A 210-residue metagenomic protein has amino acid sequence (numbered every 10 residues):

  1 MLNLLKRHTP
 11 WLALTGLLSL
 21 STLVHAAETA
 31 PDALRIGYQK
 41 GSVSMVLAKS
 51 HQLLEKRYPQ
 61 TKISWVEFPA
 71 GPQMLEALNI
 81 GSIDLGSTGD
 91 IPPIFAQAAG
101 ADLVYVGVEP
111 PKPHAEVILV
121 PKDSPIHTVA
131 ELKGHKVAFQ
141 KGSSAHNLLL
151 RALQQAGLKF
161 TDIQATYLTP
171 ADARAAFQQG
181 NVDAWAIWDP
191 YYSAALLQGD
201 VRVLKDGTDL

Functional and structural regions predicted by a protein language model:
L2-A13: Bacterial N-terminal signal peptides that target proteins for export
E28-T29, P121-K136: Flexible hinge/capping segments at coil-to-helix
T29-S42, T61-E67, G134-A138, Q164-T166: Short, well-ordered beta-strand elements
G37, L103-P111, I163-T166, D200-L210: Short beta-strand->loop
K40-E67, P72-Q73, N79, Q97-A99 (+3 more regions): Short, polar/charged alpha-helical segment
A48, E116-I126, L210: A bilobed periplasmic-binding-protein/Venus flytrap-type ligand-binding module shared by bacterial periplasmic
N79-T88, G100-L103, H135-K136, Q178-I187 (+1 more regions): Alpha-to-beta junction loops
I91, T166, A171-L210: Pocket-lining segment of extracytoplasmic ligand-binding domains
